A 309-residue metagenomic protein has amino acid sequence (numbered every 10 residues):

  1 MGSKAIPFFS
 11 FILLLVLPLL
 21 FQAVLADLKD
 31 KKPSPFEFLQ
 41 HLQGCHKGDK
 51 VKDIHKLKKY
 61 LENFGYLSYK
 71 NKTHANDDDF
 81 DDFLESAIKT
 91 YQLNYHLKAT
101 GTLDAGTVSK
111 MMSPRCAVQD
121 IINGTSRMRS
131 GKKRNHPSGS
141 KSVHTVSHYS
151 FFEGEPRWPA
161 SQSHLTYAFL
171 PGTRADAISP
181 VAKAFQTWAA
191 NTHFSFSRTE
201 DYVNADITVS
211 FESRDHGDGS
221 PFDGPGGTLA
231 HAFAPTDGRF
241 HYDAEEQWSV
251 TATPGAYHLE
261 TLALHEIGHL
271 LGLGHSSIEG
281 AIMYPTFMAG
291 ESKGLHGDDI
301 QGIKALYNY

Functional and structural regions predicted by a protein language model:
G2-Y309: Zinc-dependent metalloendopeptidases
